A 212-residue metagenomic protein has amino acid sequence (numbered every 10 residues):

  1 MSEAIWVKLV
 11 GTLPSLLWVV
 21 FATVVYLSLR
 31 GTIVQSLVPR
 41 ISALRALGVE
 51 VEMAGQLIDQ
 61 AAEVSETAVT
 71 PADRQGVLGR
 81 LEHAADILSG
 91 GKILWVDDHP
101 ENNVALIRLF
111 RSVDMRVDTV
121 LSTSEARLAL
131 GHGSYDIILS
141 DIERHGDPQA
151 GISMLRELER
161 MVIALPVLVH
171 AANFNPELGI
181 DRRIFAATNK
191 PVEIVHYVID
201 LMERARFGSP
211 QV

Functional and structural regions predicted by a protein language model:
M1-E63: Membrane-aqueous junction of the first/signal-anchor transmembrane helix in small integral membrane proteins
E63-K92, P191-V212: Non-catalytic signal-transmission and effector/linker regions of two-component phosphorelay proteins
G90-P100, L106: Conserved acidic segment of CheY-like receiver
V104-S112: Charged docking surfaces used in two-component/phosphorelay signaling
T119-I137, H145: Acidic, metal-coordinating helix/loop segments flanking the phosphotransfer/catalytic sites of two-component signaling
G131-G133, E157-A164: Conserved phosphotransfer cores of two-component systems
I138-R160: Conserved phosphotransfer microenvironments
L168-A172: Hydrophobic/aromatic residues positioned on beta-strands within the core alpha/beta folds
